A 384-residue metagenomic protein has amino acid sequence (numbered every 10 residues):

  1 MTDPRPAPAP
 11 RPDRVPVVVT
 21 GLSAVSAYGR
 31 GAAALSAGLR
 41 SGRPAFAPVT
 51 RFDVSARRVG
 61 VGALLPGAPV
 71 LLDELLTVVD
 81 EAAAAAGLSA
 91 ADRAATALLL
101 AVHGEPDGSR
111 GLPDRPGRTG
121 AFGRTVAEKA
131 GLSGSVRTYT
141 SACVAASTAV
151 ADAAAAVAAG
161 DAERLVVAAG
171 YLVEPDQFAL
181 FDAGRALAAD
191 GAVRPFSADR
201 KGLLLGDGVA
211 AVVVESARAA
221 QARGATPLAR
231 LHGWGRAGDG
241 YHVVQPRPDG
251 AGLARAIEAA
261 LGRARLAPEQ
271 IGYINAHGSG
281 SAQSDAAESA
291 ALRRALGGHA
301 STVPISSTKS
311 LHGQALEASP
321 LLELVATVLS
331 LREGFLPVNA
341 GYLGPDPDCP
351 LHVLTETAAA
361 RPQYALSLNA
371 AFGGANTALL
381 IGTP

Functional and structural regions predicted by a protein language model:
M1-V19, A90-A94, A264, P268-Q270 (+2 more regions): Flexible, low-complexity linker/loop segments at domain and module junctions
P4-R5, R11-P12, Y28-S109, A256-P268: Conserved active-site "lid/cap" helical segment
R11-R14, F46-D73, E105-D152, D161 (+2 more regions): Conserved catalytic cysteine-centered active-site region of acyl-thioester-dependent Claisen-condensing enzymes
V15-S26, A32-A33, A37-G62, A192-A264 (+1 more regions): Condensing-enzyme catalytic core mediating Claisen C-C bond formation in acyl metabolism
V19-G21, L39, L98, V126 (+9 more regions): Conserved small-residue
A130, R137-A169, L205-A225, Q314-L336 (+1 more regions): Active-site-proximal alpha-helical scaffold in enzymes
D161-A183, A189-V193, R200, W234-P248 (+2 more regions): Acyl-CoA/ACP chain-elongation machinery
L187, V212-S216, H232, S284 (+3 more regions): Short beta-strand-to-turn element immediately C-terminal to the catalytic PLP-Schiff-base lysine in fold type I
